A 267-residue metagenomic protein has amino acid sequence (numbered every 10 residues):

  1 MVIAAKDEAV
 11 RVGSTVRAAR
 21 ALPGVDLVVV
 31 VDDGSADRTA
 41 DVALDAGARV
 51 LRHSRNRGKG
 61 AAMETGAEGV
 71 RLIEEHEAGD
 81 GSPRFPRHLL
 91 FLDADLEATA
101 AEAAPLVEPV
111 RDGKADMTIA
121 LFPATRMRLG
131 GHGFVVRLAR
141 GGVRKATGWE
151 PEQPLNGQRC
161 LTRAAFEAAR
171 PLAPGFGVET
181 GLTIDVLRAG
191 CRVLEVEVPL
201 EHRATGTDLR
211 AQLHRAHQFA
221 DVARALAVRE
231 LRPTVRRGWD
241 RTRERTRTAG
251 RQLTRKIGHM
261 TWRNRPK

Functional and structural regions predicted by a protein language model:
I3, G24-G34, L51: Short beta-strand/loop segment that forms part of the nucleotide-sugar
D7-A21: Short, well-formed alpha-helical segments that are part of the catalytic scaffolds of diverse glycosyltransferases
V10-S14, D37-A46: Acidic helix N-cap motif at the loop->helix transition within catalytic regions of sugar-transfer enzymes
G24, D45-G47, A189: Short, structured coil segments at secondary-structure junctions
D32-A40, L96: A conserved acidic beta->alpha catalytic loop
S54-R57, A61-G69, G79, P83-H88 (+2 more regions): Acceptor/aglycone-binding surface of glycosyltransferases and processive sugar-polymer synthases
P171-A173, G177-K267: Hydrophobic helical membrane-anchoring modules
